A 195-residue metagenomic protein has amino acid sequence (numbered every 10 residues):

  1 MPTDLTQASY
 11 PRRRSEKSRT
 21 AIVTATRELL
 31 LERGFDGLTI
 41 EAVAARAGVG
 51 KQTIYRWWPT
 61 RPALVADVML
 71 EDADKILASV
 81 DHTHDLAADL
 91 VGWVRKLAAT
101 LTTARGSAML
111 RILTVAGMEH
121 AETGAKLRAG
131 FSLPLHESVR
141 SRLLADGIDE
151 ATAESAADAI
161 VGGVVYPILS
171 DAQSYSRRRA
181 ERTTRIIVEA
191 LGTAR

Functional and structural regions predicted by a protein language model:
M1-R46, W57, A63: Basic, helix-initiating cap at the start of DNA-binding domains
P2, A125, A129, L133 (+2 more regions): Hydrophobic/aromatic-rich alpha-helical bundle segments in the mid-to-C-terminal region
S18, R61, V68, D72 (+4 more regions): Hydrophobic/aromatic residues within well-ordered alpha-helical segments
V23, L30, T39-I40, G50-K51 (+4 more regions): Amphipathic alpha-helical segments enriched in hydrophobic/aromatic and basic residues that form the DNA-contacting
D67, L77-S107, A156-A157: Hydrophobic alpha-helical connector segments
A88, A104, R111, A121-G147: Amphipathic alpha-helical packing segments from all-alpha helical-bundle domains
R95-L101, L110-E119, T184-A190: Helix-loop "lid/cap" segments that line or gate small-molecule binding pockets
